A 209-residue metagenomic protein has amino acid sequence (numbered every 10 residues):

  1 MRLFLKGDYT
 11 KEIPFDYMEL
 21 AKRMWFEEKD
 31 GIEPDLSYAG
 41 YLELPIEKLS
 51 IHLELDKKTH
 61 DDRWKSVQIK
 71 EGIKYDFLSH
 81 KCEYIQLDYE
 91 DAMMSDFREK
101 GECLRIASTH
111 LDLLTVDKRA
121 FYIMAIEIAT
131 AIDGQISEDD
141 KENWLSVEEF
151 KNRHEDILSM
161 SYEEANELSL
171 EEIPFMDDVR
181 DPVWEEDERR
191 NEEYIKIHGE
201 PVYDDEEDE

Functional and structural regions predicted by a protein language model:
M1-E209: Acidic (Asp/Glu-rich) sequence patches and key acidic residues that form negatively charged surfaces used
